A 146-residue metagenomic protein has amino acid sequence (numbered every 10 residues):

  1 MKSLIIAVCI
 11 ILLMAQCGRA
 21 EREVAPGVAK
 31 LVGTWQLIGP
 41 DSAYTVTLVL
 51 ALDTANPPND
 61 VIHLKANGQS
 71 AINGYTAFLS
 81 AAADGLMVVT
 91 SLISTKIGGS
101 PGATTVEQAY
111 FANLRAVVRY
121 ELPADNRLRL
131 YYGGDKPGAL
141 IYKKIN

Functional and structural regions predicted by a protein language model:
M1-A15: Sec-dependent bacterial lipoprotein signal peptides
C17-N146: Lipid interaction determinants
